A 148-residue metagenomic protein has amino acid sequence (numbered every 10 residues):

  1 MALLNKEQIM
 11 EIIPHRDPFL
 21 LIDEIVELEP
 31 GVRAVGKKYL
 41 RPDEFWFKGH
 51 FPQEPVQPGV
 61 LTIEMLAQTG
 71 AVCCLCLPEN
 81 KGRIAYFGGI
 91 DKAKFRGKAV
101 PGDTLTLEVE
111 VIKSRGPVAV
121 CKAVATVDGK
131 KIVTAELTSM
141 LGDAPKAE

Functional and structural regions predicted by a protein language model:
M1-L3, G70-T106, I132-T134, S139-M140: Hydrophobic beta-strand-centered segment that forms part of the acyl-chain substrate-binding groove
L4-R16: Short aromatic-glycine motifs in intrinsically disordered, low-complexity regions
M10, Q53, F95-G97: Beta-strand-rich interaction surfaces with strong enrichment in secreted/lumenal proteins
D17-Q57: Catalytic strand-loop segment that frames the active site of acyl-thioester-processing enzymes
F19-L21, L105, A119: Hydrophobic core residues within well-ordered beta-strands of beta-rich domains
I25, G36-K38, I90-D91, V109 (+2 more regions): A structural signal for short, well-ordered beta-strand segments
I25, Q57-N80: Active-site helix/loop of acyl-thioester processing domains in fatty-acid/polyketide metabolism, spanning hotdog-fold
P30-G31, A99-D103, E110-E148: HotDog/MaoC-like acyl-thioester-processing domains
